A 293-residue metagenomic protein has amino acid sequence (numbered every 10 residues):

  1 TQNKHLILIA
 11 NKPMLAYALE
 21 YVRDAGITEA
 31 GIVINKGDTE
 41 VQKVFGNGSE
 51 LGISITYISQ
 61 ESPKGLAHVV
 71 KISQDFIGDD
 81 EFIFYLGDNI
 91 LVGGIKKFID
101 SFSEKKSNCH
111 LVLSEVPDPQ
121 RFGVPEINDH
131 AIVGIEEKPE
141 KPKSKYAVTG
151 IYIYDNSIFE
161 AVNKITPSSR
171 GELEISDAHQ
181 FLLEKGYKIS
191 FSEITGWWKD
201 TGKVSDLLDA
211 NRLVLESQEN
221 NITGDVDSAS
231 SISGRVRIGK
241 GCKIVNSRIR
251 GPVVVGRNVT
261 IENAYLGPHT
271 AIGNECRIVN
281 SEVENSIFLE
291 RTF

Functional and structural regions predicted by a protein language model:
L6, P125-I127, F191: A structural signal for short hydrophobic beta-strand segments in well-ordered beta-sheet cores
I7-L8, K12-L86, I90-K97, E104: Conserved N-terminal catalytic core of the sugar/cofactor nucleotidyltransferase
L8, Y152-I153, T201: Short aromatic/basic micro-patch
G31-N35, V112-L113, I287: Short internal beta-strands
V41-F45, V162, A210: Hydrophobic packing residues within well-ordered alpha-helices of enzyme cores
D88, E115, K203: Active-site glycine-centered loops adjacent to acidic/histidine catalytic or metal-binding residues that shape
L91-S169: Conserved core of the sugar-phosphate nucleotidyltransferase
N156-S157, K164-F293: Left-handed beta-helix
